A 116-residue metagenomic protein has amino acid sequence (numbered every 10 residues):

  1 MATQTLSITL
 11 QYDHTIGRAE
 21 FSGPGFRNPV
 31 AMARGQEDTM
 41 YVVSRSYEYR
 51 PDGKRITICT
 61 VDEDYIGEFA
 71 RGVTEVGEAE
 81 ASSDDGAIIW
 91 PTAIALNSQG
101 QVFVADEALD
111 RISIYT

Functional and structural regions predicted by a protein language model:
M1-T116: Eukaryotic scaffold repeat domains enriched in small/polar residues
